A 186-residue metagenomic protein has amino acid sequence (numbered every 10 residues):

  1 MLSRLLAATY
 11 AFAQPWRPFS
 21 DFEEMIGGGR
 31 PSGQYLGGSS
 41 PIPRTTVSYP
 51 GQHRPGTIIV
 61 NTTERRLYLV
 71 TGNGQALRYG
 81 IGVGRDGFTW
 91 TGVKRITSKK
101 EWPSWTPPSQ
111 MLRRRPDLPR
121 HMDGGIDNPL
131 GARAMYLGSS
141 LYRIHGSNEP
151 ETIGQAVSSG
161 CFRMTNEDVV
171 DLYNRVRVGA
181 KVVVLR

Functional and structural regions predicted by a protein language model:
M1-Q14: N-terminal export signals
Q14, N73, R78, G87-V93 (+3 more regions): Exported/periplasmic cell-wall-interacting domains
W16-P103, P107: Cell wall/extracellular polymer interaction/catalysis modules
